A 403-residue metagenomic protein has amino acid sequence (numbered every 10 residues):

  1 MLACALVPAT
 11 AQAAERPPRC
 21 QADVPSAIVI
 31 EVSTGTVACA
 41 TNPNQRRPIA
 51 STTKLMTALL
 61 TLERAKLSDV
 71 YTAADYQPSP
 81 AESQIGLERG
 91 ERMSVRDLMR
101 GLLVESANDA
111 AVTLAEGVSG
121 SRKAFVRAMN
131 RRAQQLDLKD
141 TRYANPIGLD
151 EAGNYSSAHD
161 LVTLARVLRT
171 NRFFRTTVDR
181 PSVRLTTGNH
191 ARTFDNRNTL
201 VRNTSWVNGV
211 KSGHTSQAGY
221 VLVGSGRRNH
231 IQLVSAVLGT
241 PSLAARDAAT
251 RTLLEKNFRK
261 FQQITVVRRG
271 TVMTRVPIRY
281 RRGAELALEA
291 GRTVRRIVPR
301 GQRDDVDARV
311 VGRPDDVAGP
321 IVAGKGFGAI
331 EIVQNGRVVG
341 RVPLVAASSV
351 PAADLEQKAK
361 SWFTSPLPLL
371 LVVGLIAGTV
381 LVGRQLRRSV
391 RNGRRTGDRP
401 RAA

Functional and structural regions predicted by a protein language model:
M1-C4, D69: Extended, non-catalytic scaffold segments that flank or surround catalytic motifs
A3-Q12: C-terminal segment of classical bacterial N-terminal signal peptides
A11-T177, R184: Active-site-adjacent loops and short helices of periplasmic peptidoglycan-processing enzymes
K139, D150-Y155, H159-D160, A165-A402: Domain-terminus/edge residues, biased toward the C-terminal soluble/receptor-binding domains of extracytoplasmic
